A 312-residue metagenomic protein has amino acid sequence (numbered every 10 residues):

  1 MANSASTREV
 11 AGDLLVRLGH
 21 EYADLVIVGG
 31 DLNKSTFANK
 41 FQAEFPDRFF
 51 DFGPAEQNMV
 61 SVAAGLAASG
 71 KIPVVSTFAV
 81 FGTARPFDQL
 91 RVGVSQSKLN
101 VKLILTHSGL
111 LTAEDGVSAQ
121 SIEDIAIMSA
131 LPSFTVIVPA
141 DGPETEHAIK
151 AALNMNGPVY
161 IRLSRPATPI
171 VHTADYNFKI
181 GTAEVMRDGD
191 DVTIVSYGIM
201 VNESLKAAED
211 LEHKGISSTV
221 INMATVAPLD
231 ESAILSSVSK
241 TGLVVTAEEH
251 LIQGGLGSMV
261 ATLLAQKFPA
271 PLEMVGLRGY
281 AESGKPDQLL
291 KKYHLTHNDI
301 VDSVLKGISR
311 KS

Functional and structural regions predicted by a protein language model:
M1-R162, A167: Thiamine diphosphate
R8-E9, E21, K34-N39, A43 (+2 more regions): Thiamine diphosphate
